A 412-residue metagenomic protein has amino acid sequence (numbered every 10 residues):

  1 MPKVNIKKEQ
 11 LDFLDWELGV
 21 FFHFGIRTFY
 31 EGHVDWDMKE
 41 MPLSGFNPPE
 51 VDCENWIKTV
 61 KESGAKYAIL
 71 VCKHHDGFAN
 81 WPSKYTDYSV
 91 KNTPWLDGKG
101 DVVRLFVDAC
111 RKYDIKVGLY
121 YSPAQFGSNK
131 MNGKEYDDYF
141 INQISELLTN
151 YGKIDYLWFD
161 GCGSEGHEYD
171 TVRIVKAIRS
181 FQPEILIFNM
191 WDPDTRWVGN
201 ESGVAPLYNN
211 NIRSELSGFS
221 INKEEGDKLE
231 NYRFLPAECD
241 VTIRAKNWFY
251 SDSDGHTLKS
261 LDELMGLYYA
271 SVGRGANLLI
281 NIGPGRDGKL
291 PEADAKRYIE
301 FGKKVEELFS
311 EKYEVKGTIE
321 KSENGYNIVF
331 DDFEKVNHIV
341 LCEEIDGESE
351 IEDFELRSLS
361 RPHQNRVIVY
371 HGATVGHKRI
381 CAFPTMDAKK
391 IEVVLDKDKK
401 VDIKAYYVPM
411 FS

Functional and structural regions predicted by a protein language model:
M1-S412: Mature catalytic domains of secreted/periplasmic carbohydrate-active enzymes
